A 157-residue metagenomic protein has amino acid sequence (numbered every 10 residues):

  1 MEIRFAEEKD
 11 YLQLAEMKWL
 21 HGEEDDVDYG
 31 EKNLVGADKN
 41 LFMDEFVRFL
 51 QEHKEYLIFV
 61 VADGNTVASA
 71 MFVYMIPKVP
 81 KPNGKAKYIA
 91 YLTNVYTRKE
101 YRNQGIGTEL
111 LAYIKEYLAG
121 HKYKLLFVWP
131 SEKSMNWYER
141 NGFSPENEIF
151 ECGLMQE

Functional and structural regions predicted by a protein language model:
E2-E16: A short beta-loop-alpha structural element at the N-terminal edge of CoA-dependent acyl/N-acetyltransferase catalytic
G22-F46: Conserved GNAT-fold acetyl-CoA-binding loop/helix
D44-F59: A short helix-loop-beta-strand connector motif used in the catalytic cores of GNAT acetyltransferases and, in some
I58-V60, T66-M75, Y91, Y96: Conserved beta-strand in the GNAT
N83-K99, E151: Conserved acetyl-CoA binding element of GNAT-fold acetyltransferases
Y101, G105-Y113: Conserved acetyl-CoA pyrophosphate-binding loop and the N-cap/start of the following alpha-helix in GNAT-like
L111, L118-P130: Conserved GNAT acetyl-CoA-binding A-motif
L126-W137, E151-Q156: Conserved beta-strand-loop-alpha-helix junction that forms the acyl-donor binding cleft
